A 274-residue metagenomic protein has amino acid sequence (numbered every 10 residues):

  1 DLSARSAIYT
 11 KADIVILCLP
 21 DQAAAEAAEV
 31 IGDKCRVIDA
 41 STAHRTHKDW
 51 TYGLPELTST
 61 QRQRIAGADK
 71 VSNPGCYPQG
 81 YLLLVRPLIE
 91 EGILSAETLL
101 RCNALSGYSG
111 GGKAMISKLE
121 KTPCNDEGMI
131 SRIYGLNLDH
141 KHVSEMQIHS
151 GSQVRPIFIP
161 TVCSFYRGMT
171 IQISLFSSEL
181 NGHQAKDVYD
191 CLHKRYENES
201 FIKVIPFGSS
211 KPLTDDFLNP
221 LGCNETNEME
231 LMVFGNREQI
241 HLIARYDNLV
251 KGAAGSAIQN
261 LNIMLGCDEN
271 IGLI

Functional and structural regions predicted by a protein language model:
D1-M129, Y134, F234-N236, I271-L273: N-terminal Rossmann-like NAD(P) cofactor-binding subdomain of oxidoreductases, focused on the glycine-rich
D1-S6, T98-L99, N103, Y108-L242: C-terminal substrate-binding/catalytic lobe of Rossmann-fold NAD(P)-dependent oxidoreductases
C76, E179, N248: Residue-level signal for short, function-critical loop segments
P78-L82, G182, K251-G252: Loop/helix-junction capping segments adjacent to catalytic residues or to phosphate/diphosphate-binding pockets
L82-I89, V143-Q147, Y189, H193 (+2 more regions): Predominant activation on well-ordered alpha-helical scaffold segments within soluble catalytic domains
P87-E91, F176-E179, N260-C267: Active-site catalytic microenvironments for nucleophilic, acid-base chemistry
E228-I274: NAD(P)-dependent Rossmann-like dehydrogenase/reductase catalytic/cofactor-binding core
